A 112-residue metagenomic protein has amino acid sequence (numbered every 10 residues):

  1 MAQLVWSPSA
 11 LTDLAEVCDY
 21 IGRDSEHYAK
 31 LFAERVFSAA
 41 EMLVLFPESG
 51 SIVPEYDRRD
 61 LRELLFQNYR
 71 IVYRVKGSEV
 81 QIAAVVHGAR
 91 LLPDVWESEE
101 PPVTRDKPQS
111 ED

Functional and structural regions predicted by a protein language model:
M1-A33, Q109-D112: Arg/Lys-rich, positively charged N-terminal/basic patches that mediate binding to nucleic acids
L4, R62-L64, S78: Residues that recognize and position ribonucleotide moieties
L11, C18, F37-A40, V44 (+1 more regions): Conserved protein kinase catalytic domain
D19, E26, E41, L45-E48 (+2 more regions): Generic structural signal for secondary-structure transition and capping sites
K30-L31, S51-E55, P93-D94: Short, hydrophobic secondary-structure boundary micro-motifs
S38-L65: A short, surface-exposed loop/turn module that caps and links secondary-structure elements
F66-Y69, R74-D112: Enriched for short, Lys/Arg-rich terminal
